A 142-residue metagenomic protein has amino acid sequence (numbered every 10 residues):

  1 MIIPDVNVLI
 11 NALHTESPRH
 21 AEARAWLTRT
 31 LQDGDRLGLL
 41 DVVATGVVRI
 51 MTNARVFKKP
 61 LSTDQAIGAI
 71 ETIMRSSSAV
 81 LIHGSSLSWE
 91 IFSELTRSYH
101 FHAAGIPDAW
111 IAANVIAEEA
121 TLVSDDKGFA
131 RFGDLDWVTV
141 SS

Functional and structural regions predicted by a protein language model:
M1, A112-S142: Acidic, PIN/NYN-like endoribonuclease modules and their adjacent C-terminal/linker elements
M1-L39, A54-G68, E118: Short, well-structured N-terminal submotif of metal-dependent ribonuclease cores
D5, D108, D126: Acidic active-site catalytic centers that drive phospho-/nucleotidyl reactions and related ester hydrolyses
V8, V43, L87-S88, I111 (+1 more regions): Alpha-helix capping/helix-boundary segments
L13, M51, G133-D136: Short, flexible helix/strand-to-coil boundary loops that buttress conserved ligand/catalytic motifs in alpha/beta
G38-D41, I82-H83, D125: Short beta-strand segments at enzyme active-site cores
P60, S78-V123: Active-site neighborhoods of divalent-metal-dependent phosphate/nucleic-acid chemistry enzymes
